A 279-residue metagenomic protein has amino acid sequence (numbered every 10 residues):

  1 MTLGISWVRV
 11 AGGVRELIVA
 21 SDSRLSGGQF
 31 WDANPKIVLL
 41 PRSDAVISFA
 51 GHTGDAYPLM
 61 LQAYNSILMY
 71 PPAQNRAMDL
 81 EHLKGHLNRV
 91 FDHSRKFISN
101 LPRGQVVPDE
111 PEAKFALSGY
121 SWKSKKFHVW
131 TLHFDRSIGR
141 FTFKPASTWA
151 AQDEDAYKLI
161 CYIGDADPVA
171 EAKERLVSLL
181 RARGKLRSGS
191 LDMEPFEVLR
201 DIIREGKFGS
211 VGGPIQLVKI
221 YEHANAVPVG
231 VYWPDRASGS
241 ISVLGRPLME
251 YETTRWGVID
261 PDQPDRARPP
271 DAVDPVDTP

Functional and structural regions predicted by a protein language model:
M1-P279: N-terminal nucleophile
